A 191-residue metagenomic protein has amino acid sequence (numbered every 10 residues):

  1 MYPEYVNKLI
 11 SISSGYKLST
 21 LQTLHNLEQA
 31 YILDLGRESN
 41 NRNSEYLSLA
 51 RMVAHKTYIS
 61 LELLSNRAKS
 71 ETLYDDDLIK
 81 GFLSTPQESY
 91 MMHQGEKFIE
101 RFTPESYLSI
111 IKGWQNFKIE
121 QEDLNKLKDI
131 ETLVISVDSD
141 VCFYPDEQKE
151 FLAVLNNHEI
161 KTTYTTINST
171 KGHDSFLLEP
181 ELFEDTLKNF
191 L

Functional and structural regions predicted by a protein language model:
M1-P3, L9: Short glycine-enriched nucleophile-adjacent loop and the immediately C-terminal alpha-helix near the catalytic center
I10-K97: Alpha/beta-hydrolase-fold enzymes
S13, S136-D138: Short beta-strand/turn micro-motifs composed of small residues that flank or help shape donor/cofactor-binding pockets
H93-Q94, S106-L124: Active-site nucleophile elbow and catalytic-triad environment of alpha/beta-hydrolase enzymes
K97, W114-F117, D138-F143: Acidic catalytic loop of the alpha/beta-hydrolase fold
E120-D123, I130, Y144-V154: Short alpha-helix in the alpha/beta-hydrolase fold that links the catalytic acid
K128, V134-S136: Short beta-strand/loop motif that positions the catalytic acidic residue of the alpha/beta-hydrolase fold
K149-L191: Catalytic active-site module of serine/aspartate enzymes centered on a nucleophile-bearing elbow/loop
